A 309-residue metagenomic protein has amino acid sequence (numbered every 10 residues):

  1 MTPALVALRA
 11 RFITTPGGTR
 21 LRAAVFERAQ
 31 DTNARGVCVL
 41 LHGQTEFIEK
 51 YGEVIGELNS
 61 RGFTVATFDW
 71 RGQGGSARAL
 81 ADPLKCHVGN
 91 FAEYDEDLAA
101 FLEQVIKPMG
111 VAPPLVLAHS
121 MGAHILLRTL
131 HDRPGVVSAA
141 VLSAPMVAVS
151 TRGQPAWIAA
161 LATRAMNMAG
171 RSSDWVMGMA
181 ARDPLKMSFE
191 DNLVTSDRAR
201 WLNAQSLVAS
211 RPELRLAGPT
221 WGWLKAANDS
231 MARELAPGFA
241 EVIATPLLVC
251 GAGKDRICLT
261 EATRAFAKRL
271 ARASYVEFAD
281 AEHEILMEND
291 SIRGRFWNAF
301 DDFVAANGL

Functional and structural regions predicted by a protein language model:
M1-Q30: N-terminal cap/lid segment of alpha/beta-hydrolase-fold proteins
H42-E46: Active-site glycine-rich loops that stabilize anionic/oxyanionic intermediates across multiple enzyme folds
I48, I55-A81: Conserved alpha/beta-hydrolase
C86-I106: Alpha/beta-hydrolase active-site loop
R128-E213: Alpha/beta-hydrolase-fold enzymes
I243, V249-G251: Short beta-strand/loop motif that positions the catalytic acidic residue of the alpha/beta-hydrolase fold
R256-A262: Conserved alpha/beta-hydrolase "acid-adjacent" motif
S274, A279-L309: Catalytic active-site module of serine/aspartate enzymes centered on a nucleophile-bearing elbow/loop
